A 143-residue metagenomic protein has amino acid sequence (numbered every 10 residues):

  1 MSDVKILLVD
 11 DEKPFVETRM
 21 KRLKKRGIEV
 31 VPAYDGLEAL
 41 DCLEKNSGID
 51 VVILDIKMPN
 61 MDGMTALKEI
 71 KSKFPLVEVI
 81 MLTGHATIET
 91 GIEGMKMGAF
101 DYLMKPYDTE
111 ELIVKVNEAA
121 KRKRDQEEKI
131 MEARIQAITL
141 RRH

Functional and structural regions predicted by a protein language model:
E17-K25: Charged docking surfaces used in two-component/phosphorelay signaling
P32-D41, G63: Helix N-cap/capping motif at the beta->alpha junctions
D41, M64-L76: Short amphipathic alpha-helix used as the core "switch/output" element in two-component signaling
M58: Receiver (REC) domain active-site loop signature in two-component systems and cognate sites in sensor histidine kinases
Y107-N117: C-terminal output helix
R122-H143: CheY-like receiver
